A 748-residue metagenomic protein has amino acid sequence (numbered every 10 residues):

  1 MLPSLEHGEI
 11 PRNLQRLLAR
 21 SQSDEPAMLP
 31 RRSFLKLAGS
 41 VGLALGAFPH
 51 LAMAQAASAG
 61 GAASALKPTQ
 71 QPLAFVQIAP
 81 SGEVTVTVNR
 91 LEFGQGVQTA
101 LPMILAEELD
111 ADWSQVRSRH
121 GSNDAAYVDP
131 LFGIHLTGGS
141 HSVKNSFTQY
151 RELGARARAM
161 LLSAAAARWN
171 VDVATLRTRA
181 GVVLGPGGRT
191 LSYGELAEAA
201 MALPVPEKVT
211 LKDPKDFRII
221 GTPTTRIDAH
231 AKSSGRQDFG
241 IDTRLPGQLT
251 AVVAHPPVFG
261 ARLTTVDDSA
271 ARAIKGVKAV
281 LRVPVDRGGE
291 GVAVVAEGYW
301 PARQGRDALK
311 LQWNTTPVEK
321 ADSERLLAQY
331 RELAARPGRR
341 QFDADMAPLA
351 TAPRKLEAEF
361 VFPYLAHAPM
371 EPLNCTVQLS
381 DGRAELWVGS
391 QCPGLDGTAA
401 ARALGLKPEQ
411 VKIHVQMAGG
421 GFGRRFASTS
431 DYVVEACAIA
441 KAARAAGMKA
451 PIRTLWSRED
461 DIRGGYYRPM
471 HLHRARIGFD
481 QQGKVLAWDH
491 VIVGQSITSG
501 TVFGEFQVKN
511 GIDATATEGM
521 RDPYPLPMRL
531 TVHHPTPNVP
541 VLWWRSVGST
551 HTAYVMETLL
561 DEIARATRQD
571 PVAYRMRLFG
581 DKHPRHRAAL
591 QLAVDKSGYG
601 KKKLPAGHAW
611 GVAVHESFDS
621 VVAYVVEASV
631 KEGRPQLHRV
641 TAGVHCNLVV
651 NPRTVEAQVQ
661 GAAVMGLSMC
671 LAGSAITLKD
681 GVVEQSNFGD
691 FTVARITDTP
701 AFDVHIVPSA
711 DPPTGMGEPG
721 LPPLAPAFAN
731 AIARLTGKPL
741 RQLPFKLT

Functional and structural regions predicted by a protein language model:
M1-L29: N-terminal secretory signal peptides
L2-G8, R12, A125-S146, E198-D242 (+5 more regions): Glycine-rich loop/linker segments at domain edges
Q22-G42: N-terminal secretory signal peptides and thylakoid transit peptides that target proteins across membranes
G39, G154-A159, S163-L311, E627-A628 (+4 more regions): N-terminal amphipathic, basic-rich helices that act as targeting or association modules
A57-A100, I104, Q237, T351-L404 (+2 more regions): Conserved beta-alpha junction segments in alpha/beta enzyme cores
A74-I78, Q237, N374-L379, L472-Q481 (+3 more regions): Short beta-strand elements
Q98-M103, T398, M417, G421-G447 (+1 more regions): Thiamine diphosphate
A106-T137, A164-T190, A273, A403-Q410 (+4 more regions): C-terminal catalytic domains of large/alpha subunits in multi-subunit enzymes
